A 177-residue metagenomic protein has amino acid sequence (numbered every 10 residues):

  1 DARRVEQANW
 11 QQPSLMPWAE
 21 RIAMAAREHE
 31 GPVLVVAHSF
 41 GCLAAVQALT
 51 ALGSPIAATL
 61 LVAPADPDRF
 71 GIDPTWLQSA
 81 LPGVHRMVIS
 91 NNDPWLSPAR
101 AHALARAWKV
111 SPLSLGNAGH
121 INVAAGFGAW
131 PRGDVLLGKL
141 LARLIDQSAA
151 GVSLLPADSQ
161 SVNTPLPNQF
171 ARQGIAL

Functional and structural regions predicted by a protein language model:
D1-G31, D146, S159, N163 (+1 more regions): Active-site catalytic motif of lipid deacylating hydrolases and related acyltransferases
V5-A8, L113-H120: Short glycine-rich catalytic loops that host catalytic nucleophiles or stabilize transition states across multiple
V36-V46: Gly/Ala-rich beta-loop-alpha elbow adjacent to hydrolase catalytic centers
S54-P67, V84: A conserved short beta-strand
P67-D68, N91-L96: Acidic catalytic loop of the alpha/beta-hydrolase fold
D73-P74, L96-A105: Short alpha-helix in the alpha/beta-hydrolase fold that links the catalytic acid
L81, R86-I89, D93: Short beta-strand/loop motif that positions the catalytic acidic residue of the alpha/beta-hydrolase fold
A118-W130: Catalytic histidine-centered segment of alpha/beta-hydrolase-like enzymes
